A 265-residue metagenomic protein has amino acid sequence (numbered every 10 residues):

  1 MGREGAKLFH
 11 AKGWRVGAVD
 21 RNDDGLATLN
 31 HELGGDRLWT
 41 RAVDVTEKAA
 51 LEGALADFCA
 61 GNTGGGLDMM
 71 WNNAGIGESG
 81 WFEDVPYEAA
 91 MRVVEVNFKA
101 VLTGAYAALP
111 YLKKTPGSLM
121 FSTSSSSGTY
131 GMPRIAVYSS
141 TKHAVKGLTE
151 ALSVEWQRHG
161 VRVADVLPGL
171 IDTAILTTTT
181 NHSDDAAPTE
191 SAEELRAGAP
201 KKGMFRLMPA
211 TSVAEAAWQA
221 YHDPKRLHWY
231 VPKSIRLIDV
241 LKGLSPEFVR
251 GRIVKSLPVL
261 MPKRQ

Functional and structural regions predicted by a protein language model:
M1-G17: Canonical Rossmann dinucleotide-binding motif of NAD(H)/NADP(H)-dependent dehydrogenases/reductases, specifically
D24, A42-G53, Y87: The beta1-alpha1 cofactor-binding region of Rossmann-like NAD(H)/NADP(H)-dependent oxidoreductases
W81-F82, P86-V94: Substrate-binding pocket helix/loop in short-chain dehydrogenase/reductase
A105, T141: Active-site helix of classical SDR
S125: Residue(s) in the substrate-gating loop at a strand-loop-helix junction that position the organic substrate next
Y130, A151-R162: Active-site-adjacent segment of SDR/Rossmann-fold oxidoreductases
R158-K233: SDR active-site lid
